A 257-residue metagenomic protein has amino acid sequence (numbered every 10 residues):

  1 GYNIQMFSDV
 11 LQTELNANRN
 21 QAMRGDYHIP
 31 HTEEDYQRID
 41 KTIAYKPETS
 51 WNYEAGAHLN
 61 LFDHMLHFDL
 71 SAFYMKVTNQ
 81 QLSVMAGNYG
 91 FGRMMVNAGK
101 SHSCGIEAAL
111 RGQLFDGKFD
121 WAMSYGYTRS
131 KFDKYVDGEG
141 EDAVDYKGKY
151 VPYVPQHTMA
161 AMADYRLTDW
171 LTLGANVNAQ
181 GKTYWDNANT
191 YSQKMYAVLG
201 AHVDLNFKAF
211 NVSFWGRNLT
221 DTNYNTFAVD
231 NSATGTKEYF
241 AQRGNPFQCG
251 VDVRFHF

Functional and structural regions predicted by a protein language model:
G1, N60, Q113, K208 (+1 more regions): Residue-level recognition of strand-loop junctions within catalytic nucleotide-signaling folds
G1-M6, V10-M95, H102-C104, G117-W121 (+2 more regions): Membrane-embedded beta-barrel scaffold of Gram-negative outer-membrane proteins
I4, L11-R19, V84-M94, D137-Y146 (+3 more regions): Flexible, surface-exposed loop regions and adjacent strand-edge segments of Gram-negative outer-membrane beta-barrel
K41-Y45, H58, M94-A98, R111 (+4 more regions): Outer-membrane beta-barrel proteins
K46-E48, L61, L114, V154 (+4 more regions): Surface-exposed coil/turn segments at beta-strand junctions on protein surfaces, enriched
T49-Y53, H102-I106, K149, P155-M159 (+3 more regions): Residues that define the transmembrane beta-barrel architecture of outer-membrane proteins
M65-T78, M94-N187, R254-H256: Gram-negative outer-membrane beta-barrel transporters
K76, N178-D186, D204-F257: C-terminal beta-signal and adjacent terminal beta-strands/loops of Gram-negative outer-membrane beta-barrel proteins
